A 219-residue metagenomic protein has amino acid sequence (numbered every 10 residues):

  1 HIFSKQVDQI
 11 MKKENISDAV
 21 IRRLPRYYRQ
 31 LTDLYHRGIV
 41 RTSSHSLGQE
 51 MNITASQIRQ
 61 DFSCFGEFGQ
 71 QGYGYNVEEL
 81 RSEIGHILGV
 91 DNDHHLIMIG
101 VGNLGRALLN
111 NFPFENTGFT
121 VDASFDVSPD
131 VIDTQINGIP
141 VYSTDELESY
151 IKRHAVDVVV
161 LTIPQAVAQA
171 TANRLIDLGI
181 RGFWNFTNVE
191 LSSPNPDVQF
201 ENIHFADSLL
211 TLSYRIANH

Functional and structural regions predicted by a protein language model:
H1-V40: Extreme N-terminal segment that seeds HTH/winged-HTH DNA-binding domains in transcriptional regulators
T32-Y35, N137-H219: Phosphate-bearing ligand-interacting subdomains that bind or position ATP/ADP/UDP/GDP/NAD(P) or nucleotide-linked
R41, H45, E50-D93: HTH-adjacent hinge/linker in prokaryotic transcriptional regulators
V101: Glycine-rich Rossmann-fold phosphate-binding loop(s) that bind the pyrophosphate of adenine dinucleotide cofactors
L104: Hydrophobic/small residue at the entry helix of a nucleotide-binding pocket
E115-N137: NAD(P)-binding Rossmann-fold cofactor-contacting core
